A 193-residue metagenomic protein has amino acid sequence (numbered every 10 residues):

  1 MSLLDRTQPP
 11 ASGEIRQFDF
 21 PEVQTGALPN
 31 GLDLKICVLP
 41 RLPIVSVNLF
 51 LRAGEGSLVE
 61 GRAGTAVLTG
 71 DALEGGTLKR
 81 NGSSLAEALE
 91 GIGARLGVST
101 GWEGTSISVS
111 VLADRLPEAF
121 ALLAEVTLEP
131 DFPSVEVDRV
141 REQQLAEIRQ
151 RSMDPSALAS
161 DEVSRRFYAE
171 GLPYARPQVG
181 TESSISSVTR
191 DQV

Functional and structural regions predicted by a protein language model:
M1-I36, I44, N48: Proteolytic maturation boundary segments
M1-T7, G76, A119, R151-Q192: Scaffold signal of the M16-like zinc-metallopeptidase fold and its non-catalytic homologs
G31, L49, V67-T69, L89 (+5 more regions): Buried hydrophobic packing residues in well-ordered domains
R41, S46-A113, M153, R176-P177: M16/MPP (pitrilysin/insulinase) zinc-metallopeptidase core fold and M16-derived inactive scaffolds
A66, G82, A86, F120 (+2 more regions): Hydrophobic face of alpha-helices
T69-T77, G93-L96, T127-S134, I148 (+2 more regions): Sec/Tat-exported extracytoplasmic proteins
G75-K79, S110-Q143: M16/insulysin-pitrilysin zinc metalloprotease superfamily fold
A94-W102, L116, F132-D138, L158: Short, flexible active-site-proximal loops enriched in glycine and acidic residues
